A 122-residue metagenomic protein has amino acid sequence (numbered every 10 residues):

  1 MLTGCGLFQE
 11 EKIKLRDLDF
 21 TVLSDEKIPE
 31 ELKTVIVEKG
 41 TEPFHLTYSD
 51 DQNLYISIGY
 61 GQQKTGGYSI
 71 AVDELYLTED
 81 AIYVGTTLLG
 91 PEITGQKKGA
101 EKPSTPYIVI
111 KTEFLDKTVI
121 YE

Functional and structural regions predicted by a protein language model:
G4-E122: Exposed, flexible binding/inhibitory loops of compact, secreted disulfide-stabilized domains
